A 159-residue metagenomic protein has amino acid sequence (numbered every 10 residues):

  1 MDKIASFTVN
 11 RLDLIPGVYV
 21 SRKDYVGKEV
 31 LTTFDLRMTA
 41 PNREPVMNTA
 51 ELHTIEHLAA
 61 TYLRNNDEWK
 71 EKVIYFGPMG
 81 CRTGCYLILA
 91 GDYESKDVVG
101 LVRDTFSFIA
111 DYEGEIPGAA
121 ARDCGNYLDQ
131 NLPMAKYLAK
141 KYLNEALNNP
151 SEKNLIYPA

Functional and structural regions predicted by a protein language model:
M1-N42, I156-A159: Non-catalytic terminal extensions that flank enzyme cores
G17, E51-H53, N65, E94 (+1 more regions): N-terminal, helix-rich and Lys/Arg-enriched segments in bacterial and organellar proteins
V18-V20, V73-P78: Generic structural motif
L31-N65, Y75-F76: Active/ligand-binding-proximal structured segments within catalytic/core domains that scaffold catalytic residues
Y62, A121-C124, I156-Y157: A domain-level signal for the structural core that forms small-molecule/cofactor-binding pockets and catalytic centers
N66-K70: Short secondary-structure junctions
G77-N149: Active-site-adjacent, His/Asp/Glu-enriched structural segments that form or flank metal-binding and acid/base networks
N148-E152, I156-P158: Sequence-structural signature of the catalytic-core scaffold of metal-dependent phosphohydrolases that act on
